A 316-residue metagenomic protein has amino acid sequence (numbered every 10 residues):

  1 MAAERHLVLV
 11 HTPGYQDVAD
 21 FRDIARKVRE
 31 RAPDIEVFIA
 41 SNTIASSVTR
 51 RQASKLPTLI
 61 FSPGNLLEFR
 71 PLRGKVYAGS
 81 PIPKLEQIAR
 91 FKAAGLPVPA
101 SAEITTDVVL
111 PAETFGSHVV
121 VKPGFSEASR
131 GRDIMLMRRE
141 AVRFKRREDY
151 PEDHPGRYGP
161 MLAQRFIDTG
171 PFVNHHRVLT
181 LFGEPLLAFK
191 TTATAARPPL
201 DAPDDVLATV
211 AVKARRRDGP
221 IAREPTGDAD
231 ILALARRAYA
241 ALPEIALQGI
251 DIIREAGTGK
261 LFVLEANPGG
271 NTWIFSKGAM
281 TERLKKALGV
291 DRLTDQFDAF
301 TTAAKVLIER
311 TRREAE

Functional and structural regions predicted by a protein language model:
H6, V10-T114: Conserved N-proximal alpha/beta basic substrate-recognition cap immediately N-terminal to, or forming the N-lobe
L7-H11, Y77-V173, A229-L232: Active-site nucleotide/adenylate-binding loops and adjacent lid/helix of ATP-dependent enzymes
G14-Q16, L66-L67, F125-E127, D168-T169 (+4 more regions): Short, solvent-exposed loop/turn segments at secondary-structure junctions
S46-R51, I231-A240: A short, acidic, amphipathic alpha-helical segment used as a generic capping/interface helix at domain edges
M137-R223, D230, L261: Phosphate-binding site of ATP-dependent enzymes
P160-M161, I245-Q248: PAS/PAS-like sensory domains
R177, D251-I253: Short, surface-exposed charged micro-motifs
A222-A233, P243-I245, R254-E316: C-terminal active-site "lid" helix and adjoining low-complexity regulatory extension at the edge of ATP-using catalytic
